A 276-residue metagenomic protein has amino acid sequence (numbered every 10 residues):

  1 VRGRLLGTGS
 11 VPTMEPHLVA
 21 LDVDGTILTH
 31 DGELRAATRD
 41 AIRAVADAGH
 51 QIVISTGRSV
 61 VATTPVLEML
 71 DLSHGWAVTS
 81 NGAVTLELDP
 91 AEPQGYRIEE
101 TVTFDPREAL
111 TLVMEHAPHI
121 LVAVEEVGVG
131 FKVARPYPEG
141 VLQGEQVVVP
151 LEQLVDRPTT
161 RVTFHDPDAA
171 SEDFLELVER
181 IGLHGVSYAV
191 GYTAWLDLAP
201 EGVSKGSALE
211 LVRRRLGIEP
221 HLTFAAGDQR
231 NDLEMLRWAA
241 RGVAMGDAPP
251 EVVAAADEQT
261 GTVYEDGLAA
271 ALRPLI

Functional and structural regions predicted by a protein language model:
V1-T13: Short, Lys/Arg-enriched N-terminal segments with co-localized hydrophobic residues within the first ~10-30 amino acids
M14-L18, R35, A199-I276: Mg2+-dependent phosphoryl-transfer enzymes with acidic/Ser/Thr/Gly-rich catalytic loops
H17-H30: Asp-based phosphoryl-transfer active-site loop
A36-E139: Active-site phosphate-binding/coordination module
T38, T63-L67, F174, V178 (+3 more regions): Hydrophobic packing residues within well-ordered alpha-helices of enzyme cores
G49-V53, S73-G75, R161, H221-T223 (+1 more regions): Short active-site oxyanion
L70-S73, N81, G182-H184, W238-A239 (+1 more regions): Short, structured coil segments at secondary-structure junctions
H116-A226, R230-M235: Conserved acidic, metal-coordinating active-site core of Asp-based, Mg2+-dependent phosphoryl-transfer enzymes
